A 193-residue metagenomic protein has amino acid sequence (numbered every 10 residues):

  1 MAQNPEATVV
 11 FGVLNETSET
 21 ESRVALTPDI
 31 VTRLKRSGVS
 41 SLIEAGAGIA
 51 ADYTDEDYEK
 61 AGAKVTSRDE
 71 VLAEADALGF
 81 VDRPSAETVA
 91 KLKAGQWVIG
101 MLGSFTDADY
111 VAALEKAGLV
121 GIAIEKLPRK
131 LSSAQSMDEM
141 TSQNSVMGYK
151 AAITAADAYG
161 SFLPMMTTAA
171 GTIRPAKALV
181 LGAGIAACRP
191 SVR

Functional and structural regions predicted by a protein language model:
A2-V10, N15-E16, A86-K177: Glycine/serine-rich phosphate-binding loop and adjoining beta1-alpha1 elements at the start of nucleotide-handling
L14-A50, Y159-R193: Glycine-rich phosphate/diphosphate-binding loop of Rossmann-like nucleotide-binding domains
V31, D55, V111, A152 (+1 more regions): Generic hydrophobic/aromatic pocket-lining and core-packing "Φ" positions
R36-S40, A63-K64, A77-F80, K116-V120 (+3 more regions): Generic secondary-structure signature for well-ordered alpha-helical cores
L42-K64: N-terminal beta-loop-helix "entrance" segment that forms/cooperates in small-molecule cofactor or anionic ligand
G62-E74: Short acidic low-complexity segments
D76, D82-R83, L102-G103: Short glycine-/small-residue-rich Rossmann-like dinucleotide-binding loops
D76-A77, W97: Structural motif
